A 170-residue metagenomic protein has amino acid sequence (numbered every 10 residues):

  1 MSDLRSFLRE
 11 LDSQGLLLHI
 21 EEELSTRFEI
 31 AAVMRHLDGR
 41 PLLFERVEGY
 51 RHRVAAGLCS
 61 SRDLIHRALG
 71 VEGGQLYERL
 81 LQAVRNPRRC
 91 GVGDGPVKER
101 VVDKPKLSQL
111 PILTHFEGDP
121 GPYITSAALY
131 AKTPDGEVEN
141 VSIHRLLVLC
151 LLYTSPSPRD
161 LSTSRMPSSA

Functional and structural regions predicted by a protein language model:
M1-S155, R159: Extended, highly charged
S157-D160, S164-A170: Positively charged, low-complexity/disordered segments
